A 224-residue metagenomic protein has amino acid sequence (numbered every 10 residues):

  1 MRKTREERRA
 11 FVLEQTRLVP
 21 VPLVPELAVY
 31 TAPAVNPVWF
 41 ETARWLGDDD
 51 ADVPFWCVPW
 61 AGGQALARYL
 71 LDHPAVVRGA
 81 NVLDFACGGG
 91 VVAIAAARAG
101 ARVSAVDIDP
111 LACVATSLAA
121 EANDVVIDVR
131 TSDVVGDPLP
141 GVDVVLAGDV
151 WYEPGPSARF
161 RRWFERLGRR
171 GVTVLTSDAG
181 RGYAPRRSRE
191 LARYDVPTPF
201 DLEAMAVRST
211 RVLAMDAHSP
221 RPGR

Functional and structural regions predicted by a protein language model:
M1-V38: N-terminal auxiliary segments of SAM/dcSAM-dependent transferases
T31, A51-L71: Conserved SAM-binding loop and adjacent beta-strand
T42-D52: Glycine/charged-rich beta-loop-alpha catalytic/anionic-binding loops adjacent to active sites
R68-R130: Conserved SAM/SAH cofactor-binding pocket of Class I
R130-G136: Conserved SAM/SAH-binding loop
D137-V144: A short acidic, Gly/Pro-enriched loop at the edge of an enzyme's catalytic core that lines a small-molecule cofactor
V145-S157: A short SAM/SAH-binding and catalytic strip from SAM-dependent methyltransferases
S157-M215: C-terminal substrate-binding/active-site "lid" region of AdoMet-derived donor-dependent transferases
